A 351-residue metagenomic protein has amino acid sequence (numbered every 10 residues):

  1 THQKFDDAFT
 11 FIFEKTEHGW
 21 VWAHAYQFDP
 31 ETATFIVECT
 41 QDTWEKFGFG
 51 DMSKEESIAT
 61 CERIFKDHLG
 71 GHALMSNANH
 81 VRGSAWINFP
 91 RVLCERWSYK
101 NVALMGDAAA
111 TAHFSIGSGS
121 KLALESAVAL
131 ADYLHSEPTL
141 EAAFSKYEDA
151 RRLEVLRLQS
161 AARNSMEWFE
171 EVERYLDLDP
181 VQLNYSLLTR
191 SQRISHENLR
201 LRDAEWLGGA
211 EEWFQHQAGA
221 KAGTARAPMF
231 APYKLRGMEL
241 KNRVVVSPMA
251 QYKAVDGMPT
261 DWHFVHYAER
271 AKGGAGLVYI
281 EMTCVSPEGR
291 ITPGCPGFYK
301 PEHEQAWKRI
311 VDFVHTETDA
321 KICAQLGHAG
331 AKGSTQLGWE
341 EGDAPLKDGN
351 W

Functional and structural regions predicted by a protein language model:
D6-R91, E137-P138: Conserved FAD/dinucleotide-binding core of flavoprotein oxidoreductases
D29, C39-D42, R151, A250 (+1 more regions): Glycine-rich beta-alpha junction loops
Q41-W44, A110-T111, Q251-K253: A short, flexible beta-alpha/helix-coil linker loop
E45-F49, S115-G117, G289-P293: Short acidic, glycine/proline-rich loop/turn micro-motifs
E56, T60-I64, A142-S160, R202 (+3 more regions): A non-catalytic, amphipathic alpha-helix used as a structural packing/dimerization or gating element in enzyme scaffolds
A85-N164, W168: Conserved mid-domain beta->alpha element of the FAD-binding
D132-K221: C-terminal helical "tail/cap" subdomain of flavin- and related membrane-associated enzymes
W206-W351: Flavin-dependent oxidoreductase catalytic cores
